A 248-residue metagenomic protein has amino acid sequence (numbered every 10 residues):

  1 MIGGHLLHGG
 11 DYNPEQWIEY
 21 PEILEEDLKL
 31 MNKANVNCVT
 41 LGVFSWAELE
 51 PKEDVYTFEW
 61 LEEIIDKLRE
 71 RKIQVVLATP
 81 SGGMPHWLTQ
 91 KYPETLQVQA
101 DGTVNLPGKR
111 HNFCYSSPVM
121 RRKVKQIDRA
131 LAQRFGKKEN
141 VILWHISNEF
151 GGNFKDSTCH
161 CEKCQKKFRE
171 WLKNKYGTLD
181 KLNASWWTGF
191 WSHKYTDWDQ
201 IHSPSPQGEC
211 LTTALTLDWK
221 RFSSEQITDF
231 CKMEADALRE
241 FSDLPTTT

Functional and structural regions predicted by a protein language model:
M1-Y20: Boundary/entry segment of secreted carbohydrate-active catalytic domains
L6-G10, N37-L41, V75-A78, I142-I146 (+1 more regions): Hydrophobic faces of well-ordered beta-strands that scaffold small-molecule active sites in alpha/beta enzyme cores
N13-E15, E50-K52, Y115, R221-F222: Short, contiguous strand/loop micro-motifs
N13-E15, F44, P80-M84, I146-G151: Active-site beta-loop-alpha junctions enriched in small/polar residues
E15, S45-L49, L215-T216: A short, flexible beta-alpha/helix-coil linker loop
I18-E19, Y56, K123, Q226: Residues that cap or flank secondary-structure elements
L24-N105, R129-A132, M233-D243: Aromatic-lined substrate-binding rim segments of carbohydrate-active enzymes
N105-T248: Polysaccharide-binding and catalytic clefts of secreted carbohydrate-active enzymes
